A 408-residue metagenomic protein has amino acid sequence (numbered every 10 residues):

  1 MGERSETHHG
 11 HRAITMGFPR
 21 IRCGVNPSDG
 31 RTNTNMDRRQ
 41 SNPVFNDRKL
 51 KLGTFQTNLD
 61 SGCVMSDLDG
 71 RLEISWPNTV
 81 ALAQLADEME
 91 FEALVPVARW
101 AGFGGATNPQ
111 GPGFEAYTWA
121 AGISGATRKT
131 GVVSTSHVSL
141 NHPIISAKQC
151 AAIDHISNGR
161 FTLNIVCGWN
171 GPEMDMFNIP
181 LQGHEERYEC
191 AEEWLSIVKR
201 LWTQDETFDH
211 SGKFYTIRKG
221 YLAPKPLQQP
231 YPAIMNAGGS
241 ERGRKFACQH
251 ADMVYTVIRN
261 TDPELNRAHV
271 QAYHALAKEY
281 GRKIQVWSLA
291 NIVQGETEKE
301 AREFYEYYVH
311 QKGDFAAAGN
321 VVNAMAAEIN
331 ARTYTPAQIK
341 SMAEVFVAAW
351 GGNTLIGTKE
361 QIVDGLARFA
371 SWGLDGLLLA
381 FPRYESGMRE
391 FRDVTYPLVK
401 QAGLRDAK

Functional and structural regions predicted by a protein language model:
G24: Short Gly/Ser/Thr- and charged-rich N-terminal loops/segments that act as flexible capping/hinge elements
T34-A126, K225-P232: N-terminal beta1-alpha1-beta2 module of alpha/beta enzyme domains
N35-D60, Q84, E88, F177 (+3 more regions): An alpha-helical appendage that flanks or caps ligand/catalytic pockets
F45-D47, D87-E88, A121-R128, D154-R160 (+2 more regions): Acidic (Asp/Glu)-rich catalytic clusters
L52, A86, E90, I123 (+8 more regions): Conserved, mostly hydrophobic/aromatic
L52-T54, L94-P96, V132-S134, F161-I165 (+4 more regions): Hydrophobic faces of well-ordered beta-strands that scaffold small-molecule active sites in alpha/beta enzyme cores
V64-W76, T135-I144, P230-G239, V293-G295 (+1 more regions): Active-site mouth loops of central-metabolism enzymes
E73-A86, A237-F246, T358-R368: Short, acidic/polar
